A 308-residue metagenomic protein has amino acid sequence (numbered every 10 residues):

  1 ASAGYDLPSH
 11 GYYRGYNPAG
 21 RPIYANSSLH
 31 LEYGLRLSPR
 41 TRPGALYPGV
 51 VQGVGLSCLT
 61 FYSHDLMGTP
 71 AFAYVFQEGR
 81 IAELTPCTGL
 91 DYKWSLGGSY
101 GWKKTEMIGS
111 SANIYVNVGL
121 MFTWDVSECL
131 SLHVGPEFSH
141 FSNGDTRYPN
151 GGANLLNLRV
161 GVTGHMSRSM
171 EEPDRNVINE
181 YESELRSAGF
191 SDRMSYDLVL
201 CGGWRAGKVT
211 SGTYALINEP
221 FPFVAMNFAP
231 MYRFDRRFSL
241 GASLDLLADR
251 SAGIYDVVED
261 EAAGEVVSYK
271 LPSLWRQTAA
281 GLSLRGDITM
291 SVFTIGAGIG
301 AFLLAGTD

Functional and structural regions predicted by a protein language model:
A1, V50-V54, T88-L96, L132-P136 (+5 more regions): Transmembrane beta-strands of outer-membrane beta-barrel proteins
A1-R36, N157-R159, T163-S167, P173-A229: Short glycine/proline- and aromatic-enriched beta-strand/turn motifs that initiate or cap beta-hairpins
A3, L29-L37, Y74-I81, W94-G98 (+7 more regions): Residues on the lipid-exposed face of transmembrane beta-strands in outer-membrane beta-barrel proteins
A3-S9, L35, L56-Y62, L96-K104 (+6 more regions): Transmembrane beta-strands of outer-membrane beta-barrel pores
Y5, A19-S63, Y74, A215-S283: Glycine- and aromatic-enriched membrane insertion/assembly motifs of diderm outer-membrane and organelle channel
H10-N17, D65-T69, K103-T105, G144-G151 (+3 more regions): Outer-membrane beta-barrel translocator domains and adjoining extracellular loop/strand segments of Gram-negative
I23-L29, L66-A73, S110-V116, G152-L158 (+4 more regions): Residues that define the transmembrane beta-barrel architecture of outer-membrane proteins
R40-P43, L90, W124-L132, M166-E172 (+2 more regions): Repeated loop/turn-to-beta-strand initiation elements of outer-membrane beta-barrel proteins
